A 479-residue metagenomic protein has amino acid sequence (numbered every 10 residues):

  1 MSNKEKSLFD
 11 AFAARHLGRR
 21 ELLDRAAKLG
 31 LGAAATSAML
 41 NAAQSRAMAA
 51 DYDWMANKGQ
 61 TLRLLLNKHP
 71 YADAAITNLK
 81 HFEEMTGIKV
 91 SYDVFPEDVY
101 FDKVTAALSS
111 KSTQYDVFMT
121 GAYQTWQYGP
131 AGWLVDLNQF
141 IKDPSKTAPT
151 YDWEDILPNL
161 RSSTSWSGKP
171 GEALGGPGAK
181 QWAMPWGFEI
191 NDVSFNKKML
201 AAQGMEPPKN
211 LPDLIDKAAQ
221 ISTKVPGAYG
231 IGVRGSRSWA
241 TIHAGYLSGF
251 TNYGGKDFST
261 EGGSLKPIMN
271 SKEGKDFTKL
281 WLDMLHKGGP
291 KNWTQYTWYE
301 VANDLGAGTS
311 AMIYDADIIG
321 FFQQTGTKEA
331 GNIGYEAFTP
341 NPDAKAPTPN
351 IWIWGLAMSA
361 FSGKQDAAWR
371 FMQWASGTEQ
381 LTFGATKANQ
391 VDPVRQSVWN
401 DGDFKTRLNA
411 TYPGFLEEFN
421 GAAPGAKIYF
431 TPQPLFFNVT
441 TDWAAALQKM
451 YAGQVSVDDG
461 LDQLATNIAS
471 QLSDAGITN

Functional and structural regions predicted by a protein language model:
M1-E21, R25, Q44: N-terminal secretory signal peptides
A11, A56, A201, T223 (+1 more regions): Conserved C-terminal helix/tail region of periplasmic/extracytoplasmic solute-binding proteins
D51-W54, T125-E189, G334-E336: Hinge/lid segment of periplasmic solute-binding proteins
M55-N57, N138-R161, G235-S236, Y253-D276 (+6 more regions): Short, solvent-exposed loop/beta-turn-alpha elements that line the ligand-binding surface or hinge of extracytoplasmic
A75, K142-K146, Y151, D155 (+3 more regions): C-terminal lobe and pocket-closing loops of periplasmic/extracytoplasmic Venus-flytrap solute-binding proteins
T77-N78, I242-Y253, D276-Q373: Extracytoplasmic/periplasmic substrate-binding proteins
S167-W186, N191, I215-K266, S310: Extracytoplasmic/periplasmic solute-binding protein
D216-S222, T260-Q295: Glycine-centered hinge/linker elements that transmit conformational signals in sensory and ligand-binding systems
